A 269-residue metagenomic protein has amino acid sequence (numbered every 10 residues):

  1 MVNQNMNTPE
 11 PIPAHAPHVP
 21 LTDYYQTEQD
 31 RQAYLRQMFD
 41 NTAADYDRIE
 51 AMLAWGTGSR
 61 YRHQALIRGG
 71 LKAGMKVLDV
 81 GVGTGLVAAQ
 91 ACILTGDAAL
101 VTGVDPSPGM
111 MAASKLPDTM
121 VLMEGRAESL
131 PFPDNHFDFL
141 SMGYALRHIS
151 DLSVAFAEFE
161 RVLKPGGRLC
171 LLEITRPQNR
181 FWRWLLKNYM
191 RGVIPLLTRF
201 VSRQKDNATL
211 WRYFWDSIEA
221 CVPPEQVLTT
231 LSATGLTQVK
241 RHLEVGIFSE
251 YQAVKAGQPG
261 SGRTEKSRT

Functional and structural regions predicted by a protein language model:
D30-Y34, R176-T230: C-terminal alpha-helical "lid/dimerization" subdomain adjacent to the S-adenosyl-L-methionine
W55-A73, Q90: Conserved alpha-helix/loop element of class I SAM-dependent methyltransferases that forms part of the SAM/SAH-binding
L78-S129: Class I SAM-dependent methyltransferase SAM/SAH-binding core
E128-F139: A short acidic, Gly/Pro-enriched loop at the edge of an enzyme's catalytic core that lines a small-molecule cofactor
D138-L152: A short SAM/SAH-binding and catalytic strip from SAM-dependent methyltransferases
S153-P165: A short glycine-rich, Lys/Arg-flanked "PGG" loop and its adjoining helix->strand segment in the class I
G167-I174: Conserved beta-strand signature within the Rossmann-like core of class I S-adenosyl-L-methionine
L236-T269: Core SAM-dependent methyltransferase catalytic element
